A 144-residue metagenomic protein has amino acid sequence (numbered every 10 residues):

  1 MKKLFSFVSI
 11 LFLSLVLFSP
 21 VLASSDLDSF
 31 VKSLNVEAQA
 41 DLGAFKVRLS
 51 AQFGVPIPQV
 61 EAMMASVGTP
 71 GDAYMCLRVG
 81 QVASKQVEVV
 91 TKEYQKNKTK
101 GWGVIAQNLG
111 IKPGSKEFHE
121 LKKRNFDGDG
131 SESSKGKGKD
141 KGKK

Functional and structural regions predicted by a protein language model:
M1-V8: Bacterial N-terminal signal peptides that target proteins for export
V8-F18: Bacterial N-terminal signal peptides
L22-K144: Mature extracytoplasmic/periplasmic regions of secreted or cell-envelope proteins, especially long low-complexity
